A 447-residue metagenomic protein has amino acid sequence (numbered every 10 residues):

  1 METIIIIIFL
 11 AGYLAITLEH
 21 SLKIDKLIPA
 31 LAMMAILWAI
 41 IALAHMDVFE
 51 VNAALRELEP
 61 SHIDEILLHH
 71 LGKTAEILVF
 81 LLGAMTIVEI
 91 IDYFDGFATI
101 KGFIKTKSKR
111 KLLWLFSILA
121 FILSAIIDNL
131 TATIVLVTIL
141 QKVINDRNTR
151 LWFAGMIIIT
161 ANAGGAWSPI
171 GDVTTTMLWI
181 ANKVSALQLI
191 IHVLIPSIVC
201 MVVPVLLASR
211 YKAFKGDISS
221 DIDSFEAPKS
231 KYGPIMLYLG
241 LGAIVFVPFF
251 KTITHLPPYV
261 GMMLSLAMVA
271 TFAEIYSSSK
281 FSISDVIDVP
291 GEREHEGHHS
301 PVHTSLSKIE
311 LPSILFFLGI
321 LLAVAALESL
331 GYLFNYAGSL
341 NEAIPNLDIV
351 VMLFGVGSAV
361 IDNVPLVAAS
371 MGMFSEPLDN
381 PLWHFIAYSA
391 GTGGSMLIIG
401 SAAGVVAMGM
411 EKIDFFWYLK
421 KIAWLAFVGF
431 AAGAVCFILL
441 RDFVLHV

Functional and structural regions predicted by a protein language model:
M1, S21-L27, A53-I77, A186-I195 (+5 more regions): Interfacial loop-to-helix junctions that mark the boundaries of transmembrane helices in multi-pass membrane
T3-G12, K23-E57, T74-T86, G233-A243 (+2 more regions): Hydrophobic mid-bilayer segments of alpha-helices in multi-pass membrane transport proteins, especially secondary
I4-I5, R147, L151, W167-S168 (+5 more regions): Juxtamembrane and boundary regions of transmembrane helices in multi-pass small-molecule transporters and channels
I6, L31-A32, L78, L113-I118 (+9 more regions): Hydrophobic alpha-helical transmembrane segments
L37-V48, L71-G72, L123-T160, G164 (+3 more regions): Membrane-interfacial helix-loop connectors
W38, I77, L81, M85 (+15 more regions): Transmembrane alpha-helical segments of multi-pass membrane transport proteins and ion-pumping complexes
G72-L81, Q188-P204, T254, P258-A267 (+1 more regions): Alpha-helical transmembrane segments
F94, K101-F103, L112, F116 (+2 more regions): Transmembrane helical segments that form the transport core of multi-pass membrane transport proteins
